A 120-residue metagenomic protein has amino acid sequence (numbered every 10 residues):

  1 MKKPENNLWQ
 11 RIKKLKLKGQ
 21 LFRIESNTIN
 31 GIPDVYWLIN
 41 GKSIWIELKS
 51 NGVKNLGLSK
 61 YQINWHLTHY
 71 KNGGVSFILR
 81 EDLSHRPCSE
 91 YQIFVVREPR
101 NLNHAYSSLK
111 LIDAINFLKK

Functional and structural regions predicted by a protein language model:
M1-S26: Acidic-basic catalytic patches of nuclease active cores, encompassing PD-(D/E)XK and other metal-cofactor nuclease
F22, I46, F77-L79: Hydrophobic/aromatic beta-strand patches that form the interior of the parallel beta-sheet core in alpha/beta enzyme
E25-T28, S59: A conditional alpha-helix N-cap/helix-loop micro-motif detector
G31: Beta-rich catalytic cores
V35-W37, S43-G52: Conserved catalytic cores of phosphodiester-cleaving nucleases, focusing on short active-site segments
L56-I78: Short, charged, amphipathic alpha-helix that recurs within catalytic cores of restriction-modification and other
Y70-R97: Nucleic-acid nuclease catalytic cores
N101-K120: Charged phosphate-binding loop/patch that engages nucleotide di/tri-phosphates or the phosphate backbone of nucleic
